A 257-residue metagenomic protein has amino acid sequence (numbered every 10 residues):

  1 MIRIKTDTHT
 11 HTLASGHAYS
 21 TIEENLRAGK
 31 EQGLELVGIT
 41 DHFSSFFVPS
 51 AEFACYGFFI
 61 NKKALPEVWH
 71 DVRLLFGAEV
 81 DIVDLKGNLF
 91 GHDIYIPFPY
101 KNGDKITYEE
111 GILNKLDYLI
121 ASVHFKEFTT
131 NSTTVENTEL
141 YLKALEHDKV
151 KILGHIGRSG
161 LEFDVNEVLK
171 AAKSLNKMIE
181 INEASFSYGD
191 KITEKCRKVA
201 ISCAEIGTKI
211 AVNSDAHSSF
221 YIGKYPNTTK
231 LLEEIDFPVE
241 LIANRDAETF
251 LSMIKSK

Functional and structural regions predicted by a protein language model:
M1-L89, I152, S159, N166-A171 (+4 more regions): An N-terminally biased module of ancient metal coordination in phosphate/nucleic-acid-related enzymes
A18-T21, T133, D164-V165, K191-K195 (+1 more regions): Residues at alpha-helix caps and immediate loop-helix transition turns in enzyme cores, especially N- and C-cap
G29, A172, C203, T228-L232: Hydrophobic alpha-helix position signal
F47-K177, E233-I235, M253-S256: Extended substrate/RNA-proximal surfaces in nucleic-acid metabolism proteins
N176-G189: His/Asp/Glu-enriched short active-site or ligand-binding loop at hydrolase and phosphoryl-transfer sites
A200-A211: Conserved short secondary-structure transition element at the edge of the structured enzyme core that lines
G223-K257: Mid-to-C-terminal alpha-helical segments outside catalytic/metal-binding sites
